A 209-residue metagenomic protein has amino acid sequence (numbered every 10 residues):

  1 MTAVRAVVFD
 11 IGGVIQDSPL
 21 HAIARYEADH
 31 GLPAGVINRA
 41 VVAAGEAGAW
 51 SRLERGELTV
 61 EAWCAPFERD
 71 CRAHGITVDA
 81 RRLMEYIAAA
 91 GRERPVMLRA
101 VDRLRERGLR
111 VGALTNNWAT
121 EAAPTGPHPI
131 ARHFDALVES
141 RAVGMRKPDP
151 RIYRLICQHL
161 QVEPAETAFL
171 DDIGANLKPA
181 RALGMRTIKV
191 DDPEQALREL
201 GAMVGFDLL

Functional and structural regions predicted by a protein language model:
M1-R5, F9, D102, L114 (+1 more regions): Asp-based, Mg2+/Mn2+-dependent phosphohydrolase catalytic module
T2-R99, E106-R107: N-terminal helical cap/lid subdomain that shapes the substrate entry/recognition surface in HAD-like hydrolases
R107-G108, H133: Structured helix-beta-strand junction loops
G108-L109, M185: A generic structural motif
